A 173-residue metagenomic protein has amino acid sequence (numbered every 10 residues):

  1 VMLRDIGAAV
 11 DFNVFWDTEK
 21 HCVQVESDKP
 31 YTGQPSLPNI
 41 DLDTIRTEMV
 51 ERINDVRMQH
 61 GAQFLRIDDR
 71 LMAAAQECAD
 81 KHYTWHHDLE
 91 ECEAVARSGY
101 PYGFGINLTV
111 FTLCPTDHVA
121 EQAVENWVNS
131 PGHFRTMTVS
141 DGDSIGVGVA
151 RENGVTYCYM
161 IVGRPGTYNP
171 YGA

Functional and structural regions predicted by a protein language model:
V1-L37, D41: Primary recognition of N-terminal secretory signal peptides and signal-anchoring hydrophobic helices
L3-G7, R46, V50-N54, M72 (+5 more regions): Extracytoplasmic/secreted envelope proteins and their assembly/folding machinery, especially bacterial periplasmic
Q24-S27, A75, Y157-V162: A short beta-strand motif that forms the metal-chelation/ATP-contact edge of phosphoryl-transfer active sites
K29-T32, A79-H82, E125: Short low-complexity, flexible loop/linker segments enriched in glycine and/or proline with clustered acidic
Q34-T44, M58-I67, I106-D117, E121-V124: Second-shell loop/turn segments in exported
I40-S98, S140-G146: Short, well-ordered surface patches within globular domains
A94-G172: A well-ordered secondary-structure block
